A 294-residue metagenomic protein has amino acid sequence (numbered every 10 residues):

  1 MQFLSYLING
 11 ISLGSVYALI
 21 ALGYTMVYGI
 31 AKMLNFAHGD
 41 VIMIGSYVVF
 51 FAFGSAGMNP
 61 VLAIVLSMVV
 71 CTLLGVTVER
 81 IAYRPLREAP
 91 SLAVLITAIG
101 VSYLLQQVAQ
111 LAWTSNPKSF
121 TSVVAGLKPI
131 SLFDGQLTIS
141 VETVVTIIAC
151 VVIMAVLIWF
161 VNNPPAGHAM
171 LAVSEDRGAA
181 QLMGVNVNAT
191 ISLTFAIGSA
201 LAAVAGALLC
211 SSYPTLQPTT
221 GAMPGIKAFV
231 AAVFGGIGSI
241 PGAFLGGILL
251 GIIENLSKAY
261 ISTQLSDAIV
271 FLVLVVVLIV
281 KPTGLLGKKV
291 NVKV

Functional and structural regions predicted by a protein language model:
M1-I20, V48, P60-A63, A89-A93 (+4 more regions): Membrane-interfacial amphipathic/re-entrant helices at transmembrane-helix boundaries
I8, I30-T77, I81, L86 (+1 more regions): Membrane-embedded helix boundary and interhelical linker motif in transport proteins
L13, G135-L216, I240-G246: Helix-loop-helix "hairpin" substructures at the membrane interface of multi-pass membrane proteins
Y17-L19, G57-V69, S192-L272: Transmembrane alpha-helical segments in multi-pass inner-membrane proteins
Y24, G57-V101, V108, L245-L250 (+1 more regions): Alpha-helical transmembrane segments within multi-pass membrane transporters and channels
A37, V61-L62, L92-A93, P165 (+4 more regions): Residues that define the loop-to-transmembrane-helix transition and helix capping in multi-pass membrane transporters
S46-F50, M68-L74, I99-A109, I147-I158 (+3 more regions): Hydrophobic core segments of alpha-helical transmembrane domains in multi-pass membrane transport and ion-translocation
L86, S91-N163, T190, L256 (+4 more regions): Transmembrane helix-bundle core of multi-pass membrane transporters and related energy-transducing complexes
